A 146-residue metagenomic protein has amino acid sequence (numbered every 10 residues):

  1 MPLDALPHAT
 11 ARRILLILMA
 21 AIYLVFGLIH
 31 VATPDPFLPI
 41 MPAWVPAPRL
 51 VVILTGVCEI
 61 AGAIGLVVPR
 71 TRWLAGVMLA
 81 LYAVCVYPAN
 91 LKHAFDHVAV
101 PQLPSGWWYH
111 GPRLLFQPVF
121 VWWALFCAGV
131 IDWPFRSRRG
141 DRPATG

Functional and structural regions predicted by a protein language model:
M1-G146: Membrane-interface extramembranous regions
